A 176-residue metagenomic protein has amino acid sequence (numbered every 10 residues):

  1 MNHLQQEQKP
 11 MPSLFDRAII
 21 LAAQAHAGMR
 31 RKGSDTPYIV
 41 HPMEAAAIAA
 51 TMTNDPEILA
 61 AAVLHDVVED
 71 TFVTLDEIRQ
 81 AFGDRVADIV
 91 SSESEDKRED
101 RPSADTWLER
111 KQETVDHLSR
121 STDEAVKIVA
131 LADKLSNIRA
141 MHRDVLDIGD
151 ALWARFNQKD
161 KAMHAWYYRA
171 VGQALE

Functional and structural regions predicted by a protein language model:
N2-E176: Active-site helical microenvironments for divalent-metal-assisted chemistry
